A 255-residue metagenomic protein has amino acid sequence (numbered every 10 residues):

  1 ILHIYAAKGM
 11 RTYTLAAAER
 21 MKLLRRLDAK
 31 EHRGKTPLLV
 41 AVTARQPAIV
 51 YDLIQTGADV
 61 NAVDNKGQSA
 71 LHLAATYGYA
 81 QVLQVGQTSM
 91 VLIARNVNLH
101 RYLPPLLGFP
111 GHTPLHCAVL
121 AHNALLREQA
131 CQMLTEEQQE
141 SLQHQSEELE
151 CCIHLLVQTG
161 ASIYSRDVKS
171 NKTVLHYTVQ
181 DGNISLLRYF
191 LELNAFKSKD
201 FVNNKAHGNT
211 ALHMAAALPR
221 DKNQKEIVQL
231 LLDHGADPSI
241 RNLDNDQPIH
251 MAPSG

Functional and structural regions predicted by a protein language model:
I1-A94, V168: Onset and early core of a folded interaction/catalytic domain in large eukaryotic regulators
Y13, A48-I49, Q81-V82, L126 (+3 more regions): Conserved ankyrin/ankyrin-like repeat signature
A16-R25, Y51-D59, Q84-Y102, M133 (+3 more regions): Ankyrin repeat domain, specifically the short helix-to-loop turn at the C-terminus of the second helix of each repeat
K30, V63, R95, P104-L107 (+3 more regions): Ankyrin-repeat boundary/linker signal
G34, G67, G111, S170-N171 (+2 more regions): Start-of-repeat signature of ankyrin repeats
H213-A217, D221-G255: C-terminal interaction modules of eukaryotic adaptor/scaffold proteins
